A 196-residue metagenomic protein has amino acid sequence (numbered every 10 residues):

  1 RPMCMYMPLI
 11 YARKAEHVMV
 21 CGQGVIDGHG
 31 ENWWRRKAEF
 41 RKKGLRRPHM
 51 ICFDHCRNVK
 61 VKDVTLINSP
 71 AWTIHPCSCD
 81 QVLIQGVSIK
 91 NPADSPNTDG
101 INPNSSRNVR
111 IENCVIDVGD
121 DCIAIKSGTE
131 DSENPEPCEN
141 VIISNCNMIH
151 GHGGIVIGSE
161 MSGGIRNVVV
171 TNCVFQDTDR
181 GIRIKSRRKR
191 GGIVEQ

Functional and structural regions predicted by a protein language model:
R1-Q196: Extracellular/periplasmic carbohydrate-active domains that bind, remodel, or depolymerize complex polysaccharides
